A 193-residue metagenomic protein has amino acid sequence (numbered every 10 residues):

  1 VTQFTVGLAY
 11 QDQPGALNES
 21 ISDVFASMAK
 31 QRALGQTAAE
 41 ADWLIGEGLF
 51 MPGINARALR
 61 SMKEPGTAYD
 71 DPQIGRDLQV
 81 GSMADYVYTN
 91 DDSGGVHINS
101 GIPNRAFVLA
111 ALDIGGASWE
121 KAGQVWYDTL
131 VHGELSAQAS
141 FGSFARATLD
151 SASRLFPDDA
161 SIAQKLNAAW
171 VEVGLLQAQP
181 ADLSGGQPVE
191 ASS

Functional and structural regions predicted by a protein language model:
T2-S193: Zinc-dependent metallohydrolase catalytic domains
